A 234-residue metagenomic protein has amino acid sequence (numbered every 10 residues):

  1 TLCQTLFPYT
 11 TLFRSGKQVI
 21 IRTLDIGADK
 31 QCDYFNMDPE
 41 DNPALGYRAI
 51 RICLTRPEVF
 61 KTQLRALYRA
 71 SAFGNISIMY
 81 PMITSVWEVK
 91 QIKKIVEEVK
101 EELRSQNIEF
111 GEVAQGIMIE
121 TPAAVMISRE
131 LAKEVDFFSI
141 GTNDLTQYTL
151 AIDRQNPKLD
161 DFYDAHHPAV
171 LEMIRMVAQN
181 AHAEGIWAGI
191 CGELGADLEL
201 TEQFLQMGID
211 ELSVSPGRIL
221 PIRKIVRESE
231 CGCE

Functional and structural regions predicted by a protein language model:
T1-T5: Short, exposed "boundary/linker" segments that immediately precede the start of a downstream structural module
L6-E234: Conserved alpha/beta-domain cores
